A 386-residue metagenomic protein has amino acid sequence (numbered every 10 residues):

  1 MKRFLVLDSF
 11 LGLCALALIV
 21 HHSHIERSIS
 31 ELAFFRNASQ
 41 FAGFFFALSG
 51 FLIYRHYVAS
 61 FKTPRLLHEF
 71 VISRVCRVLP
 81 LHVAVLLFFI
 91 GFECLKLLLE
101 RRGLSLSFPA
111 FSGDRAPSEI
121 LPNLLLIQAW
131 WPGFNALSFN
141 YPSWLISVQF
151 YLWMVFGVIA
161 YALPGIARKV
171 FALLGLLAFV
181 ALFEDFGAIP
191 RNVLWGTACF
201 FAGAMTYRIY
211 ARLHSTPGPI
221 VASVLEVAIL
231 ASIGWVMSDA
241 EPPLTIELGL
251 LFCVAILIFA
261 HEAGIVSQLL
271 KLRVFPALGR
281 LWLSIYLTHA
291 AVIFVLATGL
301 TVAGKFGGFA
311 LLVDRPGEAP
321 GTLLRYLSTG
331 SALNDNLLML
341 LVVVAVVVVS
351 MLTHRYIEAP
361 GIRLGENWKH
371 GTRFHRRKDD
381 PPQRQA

Functional and structural regions predicted by a protein language model:
K2-V6, L13-A38, Y54-L67, P132-F134 (+4 more regions): Alpha-helical transmembrane segments in multi-pass integral membrane proteins
C14-A17, H21-H24, L48-S49, F92 (+1 more regions): Membrane-embedded alpha-helical transmembrane segments of multi-pass integral membrane proteins
S39-A42, V58-P122, L152, P276-I293 (+5 more regions): Transmembrane alpha-helical segments and their boundary/interface "anchor" motifs in multi-pass integral membrane
G43-F45, A198: His/acidic/aromatic-lined binding-pocket segments of jelly-roll/cupin-type domains and related regulatory beta-sandwich
F46-H56: Central hydrophobic cores of alpha-helical transmembrane segments in multi-pass inner-membrane proteins across all
V78, L124-E184, V349, T353-R355: Hydrophobic alpha-helical segments with transmembrane-like composition
H82-V148, L251-V254, A260, G317-L323: Membrane-interface helix-loop-helix regions
K378-A386: Long, low-complexity, intrinsically disordered cytosolic termini of multi-pass membrane proteins
